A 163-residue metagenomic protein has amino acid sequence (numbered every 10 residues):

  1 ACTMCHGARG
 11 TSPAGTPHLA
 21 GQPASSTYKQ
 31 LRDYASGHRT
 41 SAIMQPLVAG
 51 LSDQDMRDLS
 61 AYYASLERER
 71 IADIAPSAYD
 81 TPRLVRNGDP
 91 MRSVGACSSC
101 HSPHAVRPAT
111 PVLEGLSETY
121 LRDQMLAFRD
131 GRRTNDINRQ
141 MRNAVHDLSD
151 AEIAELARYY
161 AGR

Functional and structural regions predicted by a protein language model:
A1-R9, L59, V94-H104, L156: The canonical Cys-X-X-Cys-His
M4, D33, M44, T81-D89: Sequence context of c-type cytochrome heme-c attachment sites
A8, G37, L66-E69, G88 (+3 more regions): Generic structural signal for alpha-helix termini and adjacent loop/cap motifs
R9-R39, Q45-G50, S98-D130, R142 (+1 more regions): Gly/Gly-Pro-rich "capping" loops immediately C-terminal to redox-active cysteine motifs in periplasmic/lumenal
S12-G15, S65-S93: Electrostatic cytochrome c docking/interface patches
S41, R70, M91-R92, R107 (+1 more regions): Alpha-solenoid repeat scaffolds
A49-I74, T119, V145-R163: C-terminal capping alpha-helices of c-type cytochrome domains
I74-P76, A96, H104, R163: Membrane-interface segments of envelope glycosyltransferases acting on lipid-linked substrates or membrane lipids
